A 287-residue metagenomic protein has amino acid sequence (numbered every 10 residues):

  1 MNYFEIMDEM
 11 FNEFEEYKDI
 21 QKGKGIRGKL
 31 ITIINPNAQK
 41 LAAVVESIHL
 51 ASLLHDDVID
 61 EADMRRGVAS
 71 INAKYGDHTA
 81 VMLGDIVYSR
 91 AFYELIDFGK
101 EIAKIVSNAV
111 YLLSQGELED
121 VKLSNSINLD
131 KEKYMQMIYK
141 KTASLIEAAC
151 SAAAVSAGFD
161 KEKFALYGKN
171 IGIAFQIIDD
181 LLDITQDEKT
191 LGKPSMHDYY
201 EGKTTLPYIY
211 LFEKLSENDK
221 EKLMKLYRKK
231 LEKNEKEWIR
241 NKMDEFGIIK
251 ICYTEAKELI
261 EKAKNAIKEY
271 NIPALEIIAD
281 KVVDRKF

Functional and structural regions predicted by a protein language model:
M1-A73, D120-L129, K189-T190, I260 (+1 more regions): Conserved N-terminal diphosphate/IPP-binding helix and adjacent helical/loop segment of trans-prenyltransferase domains
D19, R65-S89, N128-T142, K189-K214 (+1 more regions): Divalent-cation-assisted or electrostatically stabilized phosphate/pyrophosphate-binding catalytic cores
L30, A91, G116, Y208 (+2 more regions): Residue-level signal for inorganic ion chemistry
T32-P36, S89-D97, S151, V155 (+1 more regions): Short glycine/serine- and small hydrophobic-enriched flexible loop segments
Q39-D63, Y111-L112, A143, E147 (+5 more regions): Active-site alpha-helical segments that house and flank conserved acidic catalytic motifs for diphosphate chemistry
F92-L113, K222-K229: Transmembrane helix-loop-helix
Y93-I105, S124-M137, A149-F164, I184-E188: Inter-helical turn/loop segments and adjacent helix faces that build the functional surface of alpha-helical bundle
